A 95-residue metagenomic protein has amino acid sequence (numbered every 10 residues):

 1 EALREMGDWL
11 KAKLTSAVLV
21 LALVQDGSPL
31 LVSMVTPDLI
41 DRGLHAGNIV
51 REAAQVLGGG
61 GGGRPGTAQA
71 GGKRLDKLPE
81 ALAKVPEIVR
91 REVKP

Functional and structural regions predicted by a protein language model:
E1-P95: Glycine-rich, acidic loop segments that terminate in or are immediately followed by a histidine
